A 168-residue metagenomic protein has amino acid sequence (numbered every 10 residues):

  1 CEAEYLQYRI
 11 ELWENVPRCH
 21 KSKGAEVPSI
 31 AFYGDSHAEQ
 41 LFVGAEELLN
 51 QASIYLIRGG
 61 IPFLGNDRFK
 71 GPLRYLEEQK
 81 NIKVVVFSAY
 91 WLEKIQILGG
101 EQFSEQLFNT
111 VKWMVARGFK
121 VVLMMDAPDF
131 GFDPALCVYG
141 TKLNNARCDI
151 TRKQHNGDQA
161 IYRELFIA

Functional and structural regions predicted by a protein language model:
C1-A168: Extracellular/periplasmic envelope-modification machinery, especially enzymes that add or remove acyl/ester groups on
